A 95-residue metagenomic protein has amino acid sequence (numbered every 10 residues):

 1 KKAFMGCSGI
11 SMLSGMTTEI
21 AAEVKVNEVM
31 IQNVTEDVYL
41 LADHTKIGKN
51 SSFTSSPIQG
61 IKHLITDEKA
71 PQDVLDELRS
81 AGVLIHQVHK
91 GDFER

Functional and structural regions predicted by a protein language model:
K1-R95: Conserved phosphate- and dinucleotide-binding cores of soluble alpha/beta proteins, encompassing both enzyme active
